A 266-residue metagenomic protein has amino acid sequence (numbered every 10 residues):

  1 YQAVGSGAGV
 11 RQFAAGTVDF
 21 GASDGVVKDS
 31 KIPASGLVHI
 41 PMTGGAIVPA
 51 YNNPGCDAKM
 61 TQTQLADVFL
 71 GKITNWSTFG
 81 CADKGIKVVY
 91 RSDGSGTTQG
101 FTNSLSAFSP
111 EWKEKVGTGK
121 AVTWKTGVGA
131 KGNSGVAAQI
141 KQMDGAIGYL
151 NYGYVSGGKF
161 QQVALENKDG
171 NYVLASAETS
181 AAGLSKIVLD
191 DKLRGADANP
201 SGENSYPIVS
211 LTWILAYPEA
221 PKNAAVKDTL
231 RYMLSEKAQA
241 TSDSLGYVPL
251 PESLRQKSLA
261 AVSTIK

Functional and structural regions predicted by a protein language model:
Y1-K266: Flexible loop/hinge segments at secondary-structure junctions
